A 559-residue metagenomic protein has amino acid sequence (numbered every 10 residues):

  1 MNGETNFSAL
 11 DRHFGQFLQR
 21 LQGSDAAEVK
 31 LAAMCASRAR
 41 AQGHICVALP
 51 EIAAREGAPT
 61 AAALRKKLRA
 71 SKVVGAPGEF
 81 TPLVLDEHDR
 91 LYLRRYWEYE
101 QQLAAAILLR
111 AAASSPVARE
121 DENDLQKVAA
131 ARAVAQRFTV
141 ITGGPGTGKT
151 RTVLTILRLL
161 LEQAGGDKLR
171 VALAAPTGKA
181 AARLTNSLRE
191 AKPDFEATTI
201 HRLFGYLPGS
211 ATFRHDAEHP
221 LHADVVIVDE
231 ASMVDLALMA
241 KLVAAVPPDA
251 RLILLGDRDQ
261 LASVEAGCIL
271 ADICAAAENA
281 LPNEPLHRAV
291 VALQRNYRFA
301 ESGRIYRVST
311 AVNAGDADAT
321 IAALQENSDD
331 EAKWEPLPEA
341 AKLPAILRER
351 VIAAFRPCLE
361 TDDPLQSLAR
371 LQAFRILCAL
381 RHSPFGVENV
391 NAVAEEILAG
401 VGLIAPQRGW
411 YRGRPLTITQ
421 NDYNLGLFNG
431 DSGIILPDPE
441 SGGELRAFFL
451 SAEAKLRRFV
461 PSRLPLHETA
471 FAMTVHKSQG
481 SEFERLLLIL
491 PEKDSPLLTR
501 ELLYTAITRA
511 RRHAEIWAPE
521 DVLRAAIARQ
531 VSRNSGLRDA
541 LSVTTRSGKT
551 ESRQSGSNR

Functional and structural regions predicted by a protein language model:
M1-P59: Intrinsically disordered, low-complexity N-terminal extensions of AAA+/P-loop NTPases that precede the structured
I52, L103, T199, D229 (+7 more regions): Residue-level signature of catalytic and energy-coupling elements of molecular machines, predominantly ATP/GTP-dependent
A54-P116: Interdomain "pre-motor" coupling segment immediately N-terminal to P-loop NTPase/helicase cores
S115-Q126: N-terminal pre-Walker A segment at the start of P-loop NTPase domains
V128, D259, S263-L416, D422-L425 (+1 more regions): Conserved helicase motor core of P-loop NTPases
V128-A130, V134-Q325: ASCE P-loop NTPase helicase motor core
A130-R132, P145, L173, D216-H219 (+10 more regions): Replace "in large, NTP-powered and nucleic-acid-processing enzymes" with "in large, NTP-powered factors and other
D431-E551, G556-R559: C-terminal accessory regions
